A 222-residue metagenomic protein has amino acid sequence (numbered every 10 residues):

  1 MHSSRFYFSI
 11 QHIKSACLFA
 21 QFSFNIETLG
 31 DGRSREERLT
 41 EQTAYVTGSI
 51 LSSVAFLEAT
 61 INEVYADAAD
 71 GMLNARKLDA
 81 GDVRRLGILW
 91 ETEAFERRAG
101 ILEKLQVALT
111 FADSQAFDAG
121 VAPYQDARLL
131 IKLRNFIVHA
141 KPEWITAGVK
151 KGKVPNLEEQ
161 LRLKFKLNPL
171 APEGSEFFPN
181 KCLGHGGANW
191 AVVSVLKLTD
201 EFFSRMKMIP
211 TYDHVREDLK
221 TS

Functional and structural regions predicted by a protein language model:
M1-T47: Charged alpha-helical initiation segments
H2-I10, N25-T28, P142-S222: Polyanionic, low-complexity intrinsically disordered segments
I13, C17-A20, L51, L57 (+2 more regions): Hydrophobic core segments within long, regular secondary-structure runs in both alpha- and beta-rich folds
A20-G30, V64-M72, K141-V149: Short regulatory "switch" loops immediately downstream of catalytic or recognition motifs within protein catalytic
Q42-A68: Short, hydrophobic, well-ordered secondary-structure elements
Q42-I50, P123, G184, A188-A191: Aromatic-acidic/polar surface patches that form glycan- and anion
S52, F56, D126-F136, W190 (+2 more regions): Charged, amphipathic alpha-helical oligomerization/scaffolding segments
D70-G174: Flexible secondary-structure boundary motifs
